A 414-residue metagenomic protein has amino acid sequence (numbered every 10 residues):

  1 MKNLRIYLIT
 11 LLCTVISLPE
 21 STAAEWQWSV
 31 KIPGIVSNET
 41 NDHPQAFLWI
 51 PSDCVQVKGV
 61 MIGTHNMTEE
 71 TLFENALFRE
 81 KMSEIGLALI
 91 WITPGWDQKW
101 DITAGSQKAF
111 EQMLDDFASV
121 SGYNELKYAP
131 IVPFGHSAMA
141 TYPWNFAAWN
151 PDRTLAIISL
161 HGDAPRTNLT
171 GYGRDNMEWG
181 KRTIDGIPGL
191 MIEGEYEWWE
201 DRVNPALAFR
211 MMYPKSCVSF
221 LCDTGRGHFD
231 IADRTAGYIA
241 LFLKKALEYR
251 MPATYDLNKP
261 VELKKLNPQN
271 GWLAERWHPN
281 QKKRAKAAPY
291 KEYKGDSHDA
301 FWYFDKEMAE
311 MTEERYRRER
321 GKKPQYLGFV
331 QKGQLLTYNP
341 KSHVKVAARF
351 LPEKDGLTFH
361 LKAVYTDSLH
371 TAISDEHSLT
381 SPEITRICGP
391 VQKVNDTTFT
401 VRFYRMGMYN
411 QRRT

Functional and structural regions predicted by a protein language model:
Y7-S17: Bacterial N-terminal signal peptides
E20-V60, I131-N150, I158, E313-T337 (+1 more regions): A domain-start/cap signature at the N-terminus of enzymes
D53-D101, R166-T167, W199-D201: Short substrate-entry loop that stabilizes the transition state in hydrolases
V60-T64, A88-T93, P130-G135, L155-H161 (+2 more regions): Structural recognition of the beta-strand scaffold that forms the well-ordered cores of secreted hydrolase catalytic
W100-E125, N145: Alpha/beta-hydrolase active-site loop
A156-A240: The feature captures the conserved acid-bearing segment of alpha/beta-hydrolase catalytic domains
T224-T366: Alpha/beta-hydrolase-fold serine-hydrolase catalytic core, especially in secreted/extracellular enzymes
V346-R413: Secondary-structure capping and domain/repeat boundary segments
